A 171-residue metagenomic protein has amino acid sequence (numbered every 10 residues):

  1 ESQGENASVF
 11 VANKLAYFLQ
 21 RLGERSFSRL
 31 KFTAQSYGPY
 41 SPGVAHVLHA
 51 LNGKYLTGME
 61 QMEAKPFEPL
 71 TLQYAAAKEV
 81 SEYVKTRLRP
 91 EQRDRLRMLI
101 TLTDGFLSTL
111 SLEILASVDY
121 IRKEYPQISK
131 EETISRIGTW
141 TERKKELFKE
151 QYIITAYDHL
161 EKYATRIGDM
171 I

Functional and structural regions predicted by a protein language model:
E1-I171: Domain-edge interaction signal
